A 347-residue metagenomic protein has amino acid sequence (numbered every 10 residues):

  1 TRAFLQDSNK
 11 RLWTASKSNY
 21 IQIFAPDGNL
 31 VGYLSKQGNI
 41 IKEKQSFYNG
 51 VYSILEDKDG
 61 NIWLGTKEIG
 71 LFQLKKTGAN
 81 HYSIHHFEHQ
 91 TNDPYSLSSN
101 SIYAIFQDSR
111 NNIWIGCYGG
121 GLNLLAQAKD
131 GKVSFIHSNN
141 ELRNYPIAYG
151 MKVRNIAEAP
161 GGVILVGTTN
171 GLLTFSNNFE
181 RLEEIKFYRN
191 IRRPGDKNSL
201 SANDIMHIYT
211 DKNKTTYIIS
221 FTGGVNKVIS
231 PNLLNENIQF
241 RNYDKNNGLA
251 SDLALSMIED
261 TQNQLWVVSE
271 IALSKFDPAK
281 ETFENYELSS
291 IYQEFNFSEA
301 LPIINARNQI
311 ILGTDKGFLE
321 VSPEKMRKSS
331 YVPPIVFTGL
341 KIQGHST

Functional and structural regions predicted by a protein language model:
T1-R2, K17, V31-G32, Q37-G50 (+9 more regions): Residue-level "micro-hotspots" composed of small/polar
T1-S8, L12-T14: Beta-strand-rich domains and repeat architectures in extracellular enzymes and scaffolds, especially beta-propellers
Q6-N9, E56-D59, F106-R110, E158-G161 (+3 more regions): Residue-level detector of Asp-centered blade-edge/turn motifs that repeat once per structural unit in beta-propeller
R11-W13, N61-W63, N112-G116, V163-V166 (+3 more regions): Conserved beta-propeller blade signature
Q22, F72, N123, L173-T174 (+3 more regions): WD40 beta-propeller blade core
